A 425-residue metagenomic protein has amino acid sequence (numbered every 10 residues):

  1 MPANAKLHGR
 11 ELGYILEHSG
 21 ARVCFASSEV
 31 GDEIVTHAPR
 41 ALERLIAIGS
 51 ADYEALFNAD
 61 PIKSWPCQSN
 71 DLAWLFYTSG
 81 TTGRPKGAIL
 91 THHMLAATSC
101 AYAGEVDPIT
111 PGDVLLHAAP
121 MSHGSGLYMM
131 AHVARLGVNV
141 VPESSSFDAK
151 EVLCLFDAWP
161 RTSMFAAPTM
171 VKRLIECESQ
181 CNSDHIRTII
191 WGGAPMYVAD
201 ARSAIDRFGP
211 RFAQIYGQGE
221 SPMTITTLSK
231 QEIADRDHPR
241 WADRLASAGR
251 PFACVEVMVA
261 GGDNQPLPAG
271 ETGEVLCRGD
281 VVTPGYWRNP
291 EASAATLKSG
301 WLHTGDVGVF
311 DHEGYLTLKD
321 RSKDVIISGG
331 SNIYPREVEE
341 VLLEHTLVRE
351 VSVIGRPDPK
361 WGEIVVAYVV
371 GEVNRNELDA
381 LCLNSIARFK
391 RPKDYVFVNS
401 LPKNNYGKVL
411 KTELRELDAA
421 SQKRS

Functional and structural regions predicted by a protein language model:
M1-Y14, S28-V30, N139-W159, I333-V338: ATP-dependent adenylate-forming carboxylate-activation enzymes
L7, G13, C24, M164 (+5 more regions): AMP-binding/adenylate-forming catalytic core of the ANL superfamily
V23, E29-N70, S79, R84 (+1 more regions): ANL superfamily adenylate-forming
A59-Y77, R84, D107-V114, A253 (+1 more regions): Conserved pre-ATP/AMP-binding loop-to-beta segment of ANL
A73-A97: Conserved AMP-binding A3 loop
A96-V114, S122-T162, C177: Conserved AMP-binding/adenylation subdomain of ANL enzymes
R161-A166, I175-A242, E256, D263: Gly/Ser/Thr-rich phosphate-binding loop
I233, S247-C254, G262-A295, I333: Conserved ATP/PPi-binding loop(s) of AMP-dependent carboxylate-activating enzymes
